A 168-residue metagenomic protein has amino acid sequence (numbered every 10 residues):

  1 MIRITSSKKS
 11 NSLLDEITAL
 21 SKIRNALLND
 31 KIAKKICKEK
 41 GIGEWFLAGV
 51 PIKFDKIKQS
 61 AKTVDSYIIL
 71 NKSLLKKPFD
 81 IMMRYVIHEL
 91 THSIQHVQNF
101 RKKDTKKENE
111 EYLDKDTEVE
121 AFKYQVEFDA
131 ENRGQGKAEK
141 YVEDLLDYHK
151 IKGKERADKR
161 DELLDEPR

Functional and structural regions predicted by a protein language model:
I2-K8: Proteolytic processing junctions in secreted/extracellular precursors, especially proprotein convertase/trypsin-like
E16-E44: Zn2+-dependent metallopeptidase catalytic core
G49-D80: Active-site scaffold of zinc-dependent metalloenzymes
D80, Y112-D114, Q125-R168: Long, well-structured alpha-helical subdomains associated with metal-dependent extracellular/ecto-lumenal hydrolases
D80-R84, H96-V119: Post-HEXXH active-site segment of zinc metalloproteases
I87-Q95: Short active-site segment of divalent metal-dependent hydrolases/proteases that encodes the spacing between
Q95-H96, Q125: Glutamine-centric residue-chemistry signal
F122: Short, conserved alpha-helix that lines the donor NDP-sugar binding/gating region of sugar-transfer enzymes
